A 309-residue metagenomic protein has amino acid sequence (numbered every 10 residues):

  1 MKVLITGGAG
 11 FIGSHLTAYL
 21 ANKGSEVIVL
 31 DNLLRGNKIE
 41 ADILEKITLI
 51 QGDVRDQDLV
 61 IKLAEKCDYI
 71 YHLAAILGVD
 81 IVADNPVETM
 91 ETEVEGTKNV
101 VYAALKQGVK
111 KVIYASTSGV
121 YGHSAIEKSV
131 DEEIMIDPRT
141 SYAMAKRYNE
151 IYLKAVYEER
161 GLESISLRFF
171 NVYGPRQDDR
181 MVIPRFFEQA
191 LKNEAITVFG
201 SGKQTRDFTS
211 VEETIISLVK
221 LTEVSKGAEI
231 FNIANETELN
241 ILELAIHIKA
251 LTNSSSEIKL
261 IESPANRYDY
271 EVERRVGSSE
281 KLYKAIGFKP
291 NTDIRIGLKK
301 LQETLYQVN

Functional and structural regions predicted by a protein language model:
M1-R168, V172, T304: N-terminal Rossmann-like NAD(P)+-binding domain of SDR-like oxidoreductases, especially those catalyzing
I43, I126, P175-D179, T237 (+1 more regions): Residue-level signature of the cytosolic catalytic core of signaling kinases
R55, I61, V101, K154 (+4 more regions): Solvent-exposed, non-membrane alpha-helical residues enriched in polar/charged side chains
D58-I61, D68, D80, V87 (+10 more regions): Residues in well-ordered alpha-helical elements
M90, R139-R147, R180-P184, F208 (+1 more regions): Short-chain dehydrogenase/reductase
K128, D179-F187, Y270: A glycine/serine/threonine-rich, flexible loop-to-helix segment that serves as the NAD(P) cofactor-binding "lid"
Y148-V156, F186, L244, I248: Hydrophobic alpha-helix immediately C-terminal to the catalytic Tyr-X-X-X-Lys motif of short-chain
A190-N309: C-terminal substrate-binding subdomain of Rossmann-fold SDR/epimerase-dehydratase oxidoreductases
